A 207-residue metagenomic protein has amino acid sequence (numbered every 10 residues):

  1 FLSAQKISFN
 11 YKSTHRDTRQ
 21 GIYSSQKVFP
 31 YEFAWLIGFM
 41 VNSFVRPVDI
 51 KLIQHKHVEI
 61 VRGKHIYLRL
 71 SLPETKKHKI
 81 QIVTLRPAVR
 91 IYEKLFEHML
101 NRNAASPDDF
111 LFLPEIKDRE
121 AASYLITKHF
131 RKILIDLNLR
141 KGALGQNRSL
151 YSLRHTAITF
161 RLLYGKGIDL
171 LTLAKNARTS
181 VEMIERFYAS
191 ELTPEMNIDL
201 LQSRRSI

Functional and structural regions predicted by a protein language model:
F1-A4, N10, G21, S43 (+1 more regions): Conserved tyrosine-mediated DNA breakage-rejoining catalytic core shared by Y-recombinases
F1-P47, K51: Basic, Lys/Arg- and aromatic-enriched nucleic-acid-binding interface segment
L2-K6, F130-L139: Amphipathic, well-packed alpha-helical segments that form the structural scaffold of globular domains
I7-N10, N101-S106, E115-D118, R186 (+1 more regions): C-terminal secondary-structure termini that scaffold catalytic or DNA-interacting sites
Y31-A34, R119-T127, K141-Y164, A177 (+1 more regions): Short basic/aromatic active-site micro-motif
W35-G38, N42-D49, K132, S152-T179 (+2 more regions): C-terminal catalytic core of tyrosine-transesterase DNA break-rejoin enzymes
L72-H78, D118, A177-L201: Catalytic-site neighborhood detector that most strongly recognizes the C-terminal catalytic loop/helix of tyrosine
E74-E97, P107-K132, S149: C-terminal catalytic core of Y-nucleophile DNA break-rejoin enzymes
